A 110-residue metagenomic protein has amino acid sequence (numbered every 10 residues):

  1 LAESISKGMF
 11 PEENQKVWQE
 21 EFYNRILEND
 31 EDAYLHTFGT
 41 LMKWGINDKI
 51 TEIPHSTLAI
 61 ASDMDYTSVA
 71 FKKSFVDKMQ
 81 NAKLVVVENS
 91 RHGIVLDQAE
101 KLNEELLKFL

Functional and structural regions predicted by a protein language model:
L1-E52: Conserved alpha/beta-hydrolase catalytic His-Asp/Glu region
I50-P54, D77-M79: Short, conserved loop/helix-junction motifs that constitute active-site signature segments in enzyme catalytic cores
I53, A59-A61: Short beta-strand/loop motif that positions the catalytic acidic residue of the alpha/beta-hydrolase fold
D63-D65, N89-R91: Acidic beta-to-alpha connecting loop that harbors the catalytic carboxylate
Y66-F71: Conserved alpha/beta-hydrolase "acid-adjacent" motif
S90-N103: Catalytic histidine-centered segment of alpha/beta-hydrolase-like enzymes
E105-F109: C-terminal alpha-helix
